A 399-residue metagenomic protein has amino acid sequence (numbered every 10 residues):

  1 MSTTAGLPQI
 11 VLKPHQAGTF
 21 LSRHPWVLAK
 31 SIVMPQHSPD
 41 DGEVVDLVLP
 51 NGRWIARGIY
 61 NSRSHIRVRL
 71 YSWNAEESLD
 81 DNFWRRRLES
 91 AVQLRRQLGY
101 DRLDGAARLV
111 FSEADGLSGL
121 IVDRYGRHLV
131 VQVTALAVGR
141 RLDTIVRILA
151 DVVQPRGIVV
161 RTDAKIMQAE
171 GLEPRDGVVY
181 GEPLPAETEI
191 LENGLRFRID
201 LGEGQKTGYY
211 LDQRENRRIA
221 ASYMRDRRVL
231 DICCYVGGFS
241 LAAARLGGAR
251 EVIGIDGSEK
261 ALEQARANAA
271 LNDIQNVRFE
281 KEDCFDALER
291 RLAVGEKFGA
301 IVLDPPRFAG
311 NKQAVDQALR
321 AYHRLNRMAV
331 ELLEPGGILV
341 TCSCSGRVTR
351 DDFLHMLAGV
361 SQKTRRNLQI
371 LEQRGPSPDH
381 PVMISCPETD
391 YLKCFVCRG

Functional and structural regions predicted by a protein language model:
M1-G126: Non-catalytic accessory regions of SAM-dependent methyltransferases
L21-S22, V110, L117-S118, M167-E173 (+2 more regions): Short, solvent-exposed polar/charged micro-motifs at secondary-structure junctions
D80-R87, A137-I145: Short amphipathic alpha-helical segments
N82-R86, S90-L103, Q154-G171, A221-G247: A short, charged
A91, I148-V152, N268, V360: Conserved short hydrophobic interaction patches
V110-D123, G139-Y209, R218: Non-catalytic substrate-recognition/targeting regions of SAM-dependent transferases
L129-V133: Carbohydrate-binding surface patches
E182-G399: Rossmann-like S-adenosyl-L-methionine
